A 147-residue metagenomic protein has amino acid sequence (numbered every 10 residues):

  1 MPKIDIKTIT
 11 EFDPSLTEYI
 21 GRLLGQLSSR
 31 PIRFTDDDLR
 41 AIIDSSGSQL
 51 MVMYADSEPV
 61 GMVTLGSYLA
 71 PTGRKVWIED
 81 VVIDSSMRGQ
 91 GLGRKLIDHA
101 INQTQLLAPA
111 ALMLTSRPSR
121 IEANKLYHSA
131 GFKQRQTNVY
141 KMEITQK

Functional and structural regions predicted by a protein language model:
P2-G73, E79, I97-D98, Q134 (+1 more regions): Acetyl-CoA-dependent GNAT
Y68-A70, S86, S119, T145-K147: Short coil/turn motifs at secondary-structure junctions
V81-I83, S116: Hydrophobic adenine-recognition pocket in adenosine-nucleotide-binding enzymes
I83, G89-N102, S129: Conserved acetyl-CoA-binding loop-helix of GNAT-fold acetyltransferases
R94, P118-Q136, K141-M142: Conserved active-site alpha-helix within GNAT-family acetyltransferase domains
Q105-S116: Conserved GNAT acetyl-CoA-binding A-motif
